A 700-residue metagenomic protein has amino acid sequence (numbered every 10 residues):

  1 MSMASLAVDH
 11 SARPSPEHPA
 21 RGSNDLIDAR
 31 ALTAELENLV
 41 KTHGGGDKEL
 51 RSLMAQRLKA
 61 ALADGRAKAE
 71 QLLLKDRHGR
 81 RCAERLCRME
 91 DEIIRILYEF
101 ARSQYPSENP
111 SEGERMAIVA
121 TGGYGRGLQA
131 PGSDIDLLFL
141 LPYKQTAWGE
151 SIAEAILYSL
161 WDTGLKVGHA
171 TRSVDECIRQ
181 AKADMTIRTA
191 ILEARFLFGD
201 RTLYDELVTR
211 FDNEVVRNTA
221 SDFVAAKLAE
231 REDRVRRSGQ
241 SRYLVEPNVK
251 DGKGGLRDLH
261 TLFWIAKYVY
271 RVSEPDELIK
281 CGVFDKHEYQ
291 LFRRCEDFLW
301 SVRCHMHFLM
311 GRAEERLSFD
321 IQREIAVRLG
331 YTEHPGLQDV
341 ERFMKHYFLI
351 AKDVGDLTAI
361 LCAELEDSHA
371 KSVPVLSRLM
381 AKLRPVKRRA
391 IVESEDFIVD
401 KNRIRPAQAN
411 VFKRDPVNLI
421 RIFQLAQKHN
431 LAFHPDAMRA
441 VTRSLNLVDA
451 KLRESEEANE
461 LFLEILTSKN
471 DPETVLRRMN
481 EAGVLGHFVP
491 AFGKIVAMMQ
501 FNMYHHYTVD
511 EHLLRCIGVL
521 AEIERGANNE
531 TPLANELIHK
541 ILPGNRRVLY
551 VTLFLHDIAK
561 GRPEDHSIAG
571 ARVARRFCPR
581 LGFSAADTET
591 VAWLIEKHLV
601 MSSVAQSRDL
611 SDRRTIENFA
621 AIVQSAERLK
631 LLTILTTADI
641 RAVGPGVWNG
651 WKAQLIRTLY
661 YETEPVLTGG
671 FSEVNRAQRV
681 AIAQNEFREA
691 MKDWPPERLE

Functional and structural regions predicted by a protein language model:
S2-Y550, G561-E700: A nucleotide- and high-energy phosphate-metabolite-utilizing enzyme signature
F554: Walker B beta-strand of ABC/ABC-like P-loop ATPase nucleotide-binding domains, specifically the conserved hydrophobic
D557: Catalytic glutamate of the conserved HExxH
